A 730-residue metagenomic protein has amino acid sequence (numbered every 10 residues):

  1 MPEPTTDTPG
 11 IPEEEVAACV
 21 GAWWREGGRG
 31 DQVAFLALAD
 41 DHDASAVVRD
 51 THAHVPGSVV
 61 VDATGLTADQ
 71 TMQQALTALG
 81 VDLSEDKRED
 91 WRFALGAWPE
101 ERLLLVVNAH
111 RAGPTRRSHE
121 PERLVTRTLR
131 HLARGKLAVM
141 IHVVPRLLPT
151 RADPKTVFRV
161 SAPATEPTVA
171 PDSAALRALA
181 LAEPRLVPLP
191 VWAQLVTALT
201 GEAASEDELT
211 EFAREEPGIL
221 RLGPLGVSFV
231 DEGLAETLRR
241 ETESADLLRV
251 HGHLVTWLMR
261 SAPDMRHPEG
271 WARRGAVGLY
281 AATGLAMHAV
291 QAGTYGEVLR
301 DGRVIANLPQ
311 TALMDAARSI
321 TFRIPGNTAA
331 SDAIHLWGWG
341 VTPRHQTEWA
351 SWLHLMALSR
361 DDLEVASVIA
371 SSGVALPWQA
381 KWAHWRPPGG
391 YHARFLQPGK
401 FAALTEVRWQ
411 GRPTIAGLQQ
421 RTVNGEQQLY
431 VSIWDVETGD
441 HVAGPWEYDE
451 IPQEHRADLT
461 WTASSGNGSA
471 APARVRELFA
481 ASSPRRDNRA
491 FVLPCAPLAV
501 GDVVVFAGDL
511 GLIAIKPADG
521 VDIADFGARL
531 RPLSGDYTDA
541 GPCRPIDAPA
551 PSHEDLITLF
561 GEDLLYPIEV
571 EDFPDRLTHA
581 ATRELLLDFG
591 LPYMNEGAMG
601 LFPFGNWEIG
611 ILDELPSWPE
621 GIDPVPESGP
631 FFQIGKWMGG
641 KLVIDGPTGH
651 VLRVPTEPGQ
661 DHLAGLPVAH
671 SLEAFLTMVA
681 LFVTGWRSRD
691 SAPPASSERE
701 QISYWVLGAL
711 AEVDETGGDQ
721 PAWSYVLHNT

Functional and structural regions predicted by a protein language model:
G21, A37-V60, H142, R146-P149: P-loop NTPase Walker A phosphate-binding motif
D41, R123-P154: Sensor-1/coupling segment of RecA-like P-loop NTPase cores
A68-E85: Conserved NTP-binding/hydrolysis module of P-loop NTPases
A94-E122: Conserved P-loop NTPase "ATPase switch" module shared by AAA+ and STAND
V169-A174, G226-S228, A235-G278, A292-A312 (+2 more regions): A eukaryote-biased feature capturing mid-to-C-terminal, repeat/solenoid-rich segments of large proteins, strongly
D172-R240: C-terminal boundary/linker of central alpha/beta nucleotide-binding cores
A473, L591-T716: Long, low-complexity, intrinsically disordered segments enriched in glycines and aromatic residues
L512-P517, V521, G527-L642, V713-T730: A surface-exposed partner-binding patch
